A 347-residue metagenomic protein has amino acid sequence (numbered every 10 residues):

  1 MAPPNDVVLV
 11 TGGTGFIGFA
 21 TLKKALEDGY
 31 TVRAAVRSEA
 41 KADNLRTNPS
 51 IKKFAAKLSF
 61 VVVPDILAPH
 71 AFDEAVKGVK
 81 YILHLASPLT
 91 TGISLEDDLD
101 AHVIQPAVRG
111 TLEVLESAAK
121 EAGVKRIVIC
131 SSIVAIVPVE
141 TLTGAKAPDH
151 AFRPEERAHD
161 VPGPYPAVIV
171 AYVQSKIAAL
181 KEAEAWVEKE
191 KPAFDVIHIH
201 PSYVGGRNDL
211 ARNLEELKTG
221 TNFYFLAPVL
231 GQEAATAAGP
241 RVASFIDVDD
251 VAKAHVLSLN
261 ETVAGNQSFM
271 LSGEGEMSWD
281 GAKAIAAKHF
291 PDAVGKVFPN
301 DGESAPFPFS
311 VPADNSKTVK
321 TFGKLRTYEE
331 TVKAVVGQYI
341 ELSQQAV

Functional and structural regions predicted by a protein language model:
P3-A35: N-terminal Rossmann NAD(P)H-binding glycine-rich loop of SDR-like oxidoreductase domains
E39-R46, S50-R109: NAD(P)H-binding glycine-rich loop region in Rossmannoid oxidoreductase-like domains and their noncatalytic homologs
H84, P88, I93-I169: Conserved Rossmann-fold NAD(P)-dependent oxidoreductase catalytic core, especially the SDR/UDP-sugar
A158-V196: Active-site Tyr-X1-5-Lys
V161-A167, N213-I246: A conserved pocket-lining segment of Rossmann-fold NAD(P)-dependent short-chain dehydrogenase/reductase
P192-A193, R207-N222, S258-F269: Glycine/proline-rich active-site loop of Rossmann-fold NAD(P)-dependent oxidoreductases
R241-V242, A252-E303, A334-Y339, S343-V347: Mid/C-terminal beta-alpha module of Rossmann-like enzyme folds, strongest in SDR-family dehydrogenases/epimerases
E303-G323: Conserved C-terminal active-site "lid" loop/helix of NAD(P)H-dependent oxidoreductases that clamps the redox cofactor
